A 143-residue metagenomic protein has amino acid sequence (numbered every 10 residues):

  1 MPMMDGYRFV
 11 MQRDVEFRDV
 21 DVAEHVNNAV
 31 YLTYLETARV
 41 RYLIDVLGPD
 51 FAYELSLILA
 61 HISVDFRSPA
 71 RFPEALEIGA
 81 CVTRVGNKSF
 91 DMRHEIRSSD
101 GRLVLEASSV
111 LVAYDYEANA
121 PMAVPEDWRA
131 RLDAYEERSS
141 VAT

Functional and structural regions predicted by a protein language model:
M1-R41: Catalytic strand-loop segment that frames the active site of acyl-thioester-processing enzymes
P2-M11, F66, R71-F72, T83-T143: HotDog/MaoC-like acyl-thioester-processing domains
F17-A23, P49, F66-S68: Short helix-to-loop capping/linker segments positioned immediately adjacent to catalytic or ligand/cofactor-binding
Y31-Y34, I58, V110: Residue-level recognition of specific faces of alpha-helices
Y42-D45, P49-Y53, L57: A short, contiguous structural element within a folded domain that forms the immediate neighborhood of a functional site
Y53-F72: Small beta-barrel nucleic-acid-binding modules, principally OB-folds
A60-F66, E77-G79, M92: Short structured motifs
